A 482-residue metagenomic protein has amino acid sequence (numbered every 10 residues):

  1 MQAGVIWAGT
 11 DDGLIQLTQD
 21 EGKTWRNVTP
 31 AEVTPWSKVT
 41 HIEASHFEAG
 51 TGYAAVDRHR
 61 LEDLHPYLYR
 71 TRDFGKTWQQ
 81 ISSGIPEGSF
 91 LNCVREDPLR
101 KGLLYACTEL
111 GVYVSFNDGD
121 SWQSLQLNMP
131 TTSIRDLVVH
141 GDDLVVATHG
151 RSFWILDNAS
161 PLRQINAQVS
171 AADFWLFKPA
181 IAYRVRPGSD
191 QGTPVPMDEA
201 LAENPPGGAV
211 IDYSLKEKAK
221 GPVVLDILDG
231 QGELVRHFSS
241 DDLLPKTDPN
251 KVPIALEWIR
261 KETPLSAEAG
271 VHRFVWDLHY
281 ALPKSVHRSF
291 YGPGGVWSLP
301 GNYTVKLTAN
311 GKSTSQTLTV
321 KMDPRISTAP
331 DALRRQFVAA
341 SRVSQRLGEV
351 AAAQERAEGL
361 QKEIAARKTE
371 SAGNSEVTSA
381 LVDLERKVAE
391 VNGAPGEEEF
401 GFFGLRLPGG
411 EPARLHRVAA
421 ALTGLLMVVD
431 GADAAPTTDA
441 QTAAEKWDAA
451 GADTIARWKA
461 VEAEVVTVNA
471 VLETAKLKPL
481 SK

Functional and structural regions predicted by a protein language model:
M1-A200, P206-A209, S239-L243, N250-P253 (+1 more regions): Beta-propeller blade termini and top-face loops
D118, D229-E233, Y303, P436: Short, glycine-anchored, charge-dense loop/turn motifs used at functional sites
L162-P187, T317-E349: Low-complexity, Pro/Ser/Thr- and charge-rich linker/hinge segments at domain boundaries
S189-V224, L228, V271-V275, L347: Contiguous beta-strand segments within globular domains
L225, L299-A309: Short, aromatic- and glycine-rich surface loops/edge beta-strands on solvent-exposed regions
L234-G294: Glycine-centered tight-turn motifs at strand-turn-strand junctions
L282-V286, T308-Q316: Short acidic/polar inter-strand loop motif in beta-rich domains
Q316-L318, E349-K482: Mature extracytoplasmic or organellar-lumen-exposed domains after removal of signal/transit peptides
